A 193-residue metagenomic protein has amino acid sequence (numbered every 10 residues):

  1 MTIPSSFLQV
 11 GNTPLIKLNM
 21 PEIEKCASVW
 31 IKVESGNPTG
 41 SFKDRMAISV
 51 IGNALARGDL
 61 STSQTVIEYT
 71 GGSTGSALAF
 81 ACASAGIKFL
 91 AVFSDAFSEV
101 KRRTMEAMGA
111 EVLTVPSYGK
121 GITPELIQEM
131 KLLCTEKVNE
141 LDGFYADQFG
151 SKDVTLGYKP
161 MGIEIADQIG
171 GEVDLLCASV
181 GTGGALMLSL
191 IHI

Functional and structural regions predicted by a protein language model:
M1-I191: PLP-dependent amino-acid enzyme catalytic core
